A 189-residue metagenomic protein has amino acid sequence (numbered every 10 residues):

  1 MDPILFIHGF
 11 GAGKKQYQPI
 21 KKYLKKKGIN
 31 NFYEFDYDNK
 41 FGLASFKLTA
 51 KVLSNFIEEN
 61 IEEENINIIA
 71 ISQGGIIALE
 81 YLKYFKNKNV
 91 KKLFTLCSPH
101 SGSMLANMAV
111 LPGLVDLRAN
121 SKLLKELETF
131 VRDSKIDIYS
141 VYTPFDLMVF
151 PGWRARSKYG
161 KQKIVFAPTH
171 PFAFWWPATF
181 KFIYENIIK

Functional and structural regions predicted by a protein language model:
I4-H8, K15, K25-Y37, L43 (+2 more regions): Serine-dependent carboxylesterase/thioesterase catalytic core of lipase-like alpha/beta-hydrolase/SGNH enzymes
G13, F41, G102, L147-M148 (+1 more regions): Flexible, glycine-rich phosphate/dinucleotide-binding loops and adjacent beta-alpha linkers at cofactor/substrate
P19-I20: Short amphipathic alpha-helix
D133-K189: C-terminal catalytic-base region of ester-bond hydrolases, centering on the histidine of the charge-relay
